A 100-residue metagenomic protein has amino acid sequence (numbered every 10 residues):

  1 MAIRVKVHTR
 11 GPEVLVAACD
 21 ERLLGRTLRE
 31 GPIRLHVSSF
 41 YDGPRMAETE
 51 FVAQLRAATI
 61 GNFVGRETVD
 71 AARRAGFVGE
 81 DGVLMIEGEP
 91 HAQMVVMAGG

Functional and structural regions predicted by a protein language model:
M1-T49, Q54, A92, G99: Conserved mixed alpha/beta catalytic, RNA-binding, or beta-rich assembly cores of soluble enzyme, regulatory
E13-A17, I60-N62, G82-V83: Structural motif
P44, N62-G65, E87: Generic structural signal for well-ordered secondary structure
T49-V78: Mid-chain, well-packed structural core segment of small domains
A71-M97: C-terminal structural segments of small proteins and small subunits
